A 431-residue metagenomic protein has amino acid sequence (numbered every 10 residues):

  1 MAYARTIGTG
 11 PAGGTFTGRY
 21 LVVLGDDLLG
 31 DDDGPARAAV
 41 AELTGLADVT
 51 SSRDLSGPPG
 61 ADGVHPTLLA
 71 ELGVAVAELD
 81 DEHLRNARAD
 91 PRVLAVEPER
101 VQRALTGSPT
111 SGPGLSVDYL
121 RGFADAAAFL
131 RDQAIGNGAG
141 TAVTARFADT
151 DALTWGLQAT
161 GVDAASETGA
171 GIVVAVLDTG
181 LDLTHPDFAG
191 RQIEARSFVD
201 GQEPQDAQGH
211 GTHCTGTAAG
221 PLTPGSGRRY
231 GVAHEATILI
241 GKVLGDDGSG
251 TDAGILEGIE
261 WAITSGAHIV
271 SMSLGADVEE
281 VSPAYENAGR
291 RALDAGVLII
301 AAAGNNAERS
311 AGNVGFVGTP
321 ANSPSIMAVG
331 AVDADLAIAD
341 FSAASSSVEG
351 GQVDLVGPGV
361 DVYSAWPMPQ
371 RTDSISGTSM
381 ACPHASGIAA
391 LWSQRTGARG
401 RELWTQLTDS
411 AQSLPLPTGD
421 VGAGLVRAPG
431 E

Functional and structural regions predicted by a protein language model:
A4-P11, S52-D151: Autoinhibitory propeptides
G14-G25: Short glycine-/aliphatic-rich beta-strand segments at the starts of folded cytosolic domains
T15, D206-T212, G248, I375-G387: Short glycine/threonine-rich catalytic loop with a Thr-x-Gly-x-Asp
L21-V22, V76, V173-V176, G216 (+7 more regions): Structural recognition of the beta-strand scaffold that forms the well-ordered cores of secreted hydrolase catalytic
L28-L29, H83-L84, R100-A104, G180-L183 (+10 more regions): Solvent-exposed loop/turn segments at secondary-structure junctions within structured extracellular/periplasmic domains
L68, R229-A233, I240, I259 (+6 more regions): C-terminal subdomain of the subtilisin-like protease fold in secreted/lumenal serine endopeptidases
D163-E194, Q202-A253, S265-I269, E279 (+4 more regions): Subtilisin-like serine protease catalytic core
D178-G180, V297, G318-Q394, A398 (+3 more regions): Extracellular S/T/G-rich loop segment that most often corresponds to the catalytic His/Ser-adjacent loop
